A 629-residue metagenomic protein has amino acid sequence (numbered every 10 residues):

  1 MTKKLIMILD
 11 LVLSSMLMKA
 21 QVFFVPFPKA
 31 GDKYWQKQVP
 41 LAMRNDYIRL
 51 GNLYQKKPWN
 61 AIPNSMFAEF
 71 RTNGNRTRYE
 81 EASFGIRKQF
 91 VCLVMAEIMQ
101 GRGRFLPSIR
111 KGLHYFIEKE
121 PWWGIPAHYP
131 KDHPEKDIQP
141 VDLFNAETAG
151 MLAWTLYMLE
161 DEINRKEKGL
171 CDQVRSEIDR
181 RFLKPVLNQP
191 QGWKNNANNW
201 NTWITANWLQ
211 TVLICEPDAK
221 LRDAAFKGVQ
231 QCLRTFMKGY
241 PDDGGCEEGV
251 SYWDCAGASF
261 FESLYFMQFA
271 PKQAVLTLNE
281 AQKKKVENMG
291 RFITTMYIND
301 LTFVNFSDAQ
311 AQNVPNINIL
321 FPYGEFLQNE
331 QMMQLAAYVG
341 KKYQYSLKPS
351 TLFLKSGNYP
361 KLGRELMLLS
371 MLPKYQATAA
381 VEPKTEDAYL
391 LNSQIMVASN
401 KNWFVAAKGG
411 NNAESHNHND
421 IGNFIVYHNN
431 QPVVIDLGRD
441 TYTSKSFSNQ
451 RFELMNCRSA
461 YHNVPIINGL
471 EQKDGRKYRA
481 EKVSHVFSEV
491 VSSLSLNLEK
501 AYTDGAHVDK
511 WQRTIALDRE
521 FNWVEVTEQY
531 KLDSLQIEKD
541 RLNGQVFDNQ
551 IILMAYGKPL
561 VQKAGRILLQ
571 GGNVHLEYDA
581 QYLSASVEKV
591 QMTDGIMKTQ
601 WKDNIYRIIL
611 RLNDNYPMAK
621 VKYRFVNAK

Functional and structural regions predicted by a protein language model:
I8-R71: Low-complexity, Ser/Thr/Pro/Gly-enriched N-terminal "stalk/linker" regions
G51-I62, I109-A127, G169-Q191, A224-G244 (+1 more regions): Long, well-ordered core segments of solenoidal/helical folds
G74-I86, Y129-A146, L187-T202, P241-D254 (+5 more regions): Solvent-exposed loop and edge beta-strand segments that line ligand/cofactor-binding and catalytic clefts
F84-M99, K111-Y115, A146-Y157: Non-membrane alpha-helical segments in proteins
E97-R110, T155-S176, V212-Q230, M267-V286 (+1 more regions): Structural helix-adjacent loops and short alpha-helical linkers that scaffold large soluble proteins
P130, Q344-P360, K445-K629: CBM-like, beta-strand-rich accessory domains located in the C-terminal region of large, secreted polysaccharide-active
D132-S251, E262, Q376-A379: Active-site lining segments of carbohydrate-active enzymes
G257-V433: Carbohydrate-active enzyme catalytic cores, enriched for enzymes that act on polyanionic acidic polysaccharides
